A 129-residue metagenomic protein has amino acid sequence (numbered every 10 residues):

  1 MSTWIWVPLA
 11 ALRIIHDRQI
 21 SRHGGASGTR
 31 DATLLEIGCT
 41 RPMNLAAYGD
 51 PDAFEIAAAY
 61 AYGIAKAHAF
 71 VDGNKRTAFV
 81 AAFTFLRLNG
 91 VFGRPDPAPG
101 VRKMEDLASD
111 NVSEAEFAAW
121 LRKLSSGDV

Functional and structural regions predicted by a protein language model:
M1-V129: FIC/Doc superfamily catalytic core
